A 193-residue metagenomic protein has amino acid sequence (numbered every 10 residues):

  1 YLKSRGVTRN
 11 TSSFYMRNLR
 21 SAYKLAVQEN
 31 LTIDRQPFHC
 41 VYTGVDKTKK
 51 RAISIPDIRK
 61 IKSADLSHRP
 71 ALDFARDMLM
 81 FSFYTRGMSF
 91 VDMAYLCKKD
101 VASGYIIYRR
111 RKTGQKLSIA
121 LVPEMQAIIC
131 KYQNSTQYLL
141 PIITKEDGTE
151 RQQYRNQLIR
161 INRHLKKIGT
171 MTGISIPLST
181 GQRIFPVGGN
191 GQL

Functional and structural regions predicted by a protein language model:
Y1-K49, A64-S67: N-terminal core-binding DNA-recognition domain of tyrosine recombinases/integrases
K24-I33, S82-S103: Short, charged phosphate-coordinating catalytic segments
C40, Y95-K131: Conserved tyrosine-mediated DNA breakage-rejoining catalytic core shared by Y-recombinases
V45-S63, Q115-V122, Q137: DNA breakage-rejoining catalytic core of tyrosine-based enzymes
I58, V122-S175: Active-site/catalytic core of tyrosine-dependent DNA strand-transfer enzymes
S63, S67-P70, N162-L193: Short, basic (Lys/Arg/His-rich) helix/loop patches that form interaction surfaces in the mid-to-C-terminal regions
L66-R69, I107-L117, G148-Q157, S175-S179: Short, contiguous acidic/charged loop-to-helix segments that flank catalytic cores in large enzymes
M80, Y84, M88-D92, I184-L193: C-terminal catalytic core of tyrosine-transesterase DNA break-rejoin enzymes
